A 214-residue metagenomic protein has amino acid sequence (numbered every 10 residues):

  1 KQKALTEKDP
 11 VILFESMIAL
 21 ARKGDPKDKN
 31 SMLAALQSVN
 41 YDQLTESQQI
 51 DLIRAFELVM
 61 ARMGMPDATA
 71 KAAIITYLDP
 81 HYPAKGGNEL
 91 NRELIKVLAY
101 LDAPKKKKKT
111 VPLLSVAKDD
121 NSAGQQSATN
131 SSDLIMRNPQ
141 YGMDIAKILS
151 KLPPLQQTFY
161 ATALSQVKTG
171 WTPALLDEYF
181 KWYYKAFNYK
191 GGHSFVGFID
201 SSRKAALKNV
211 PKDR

Functional and structural regions predicted by a protein language model:
K1-R214: Long, ordered, helix-rich scaffold segments
